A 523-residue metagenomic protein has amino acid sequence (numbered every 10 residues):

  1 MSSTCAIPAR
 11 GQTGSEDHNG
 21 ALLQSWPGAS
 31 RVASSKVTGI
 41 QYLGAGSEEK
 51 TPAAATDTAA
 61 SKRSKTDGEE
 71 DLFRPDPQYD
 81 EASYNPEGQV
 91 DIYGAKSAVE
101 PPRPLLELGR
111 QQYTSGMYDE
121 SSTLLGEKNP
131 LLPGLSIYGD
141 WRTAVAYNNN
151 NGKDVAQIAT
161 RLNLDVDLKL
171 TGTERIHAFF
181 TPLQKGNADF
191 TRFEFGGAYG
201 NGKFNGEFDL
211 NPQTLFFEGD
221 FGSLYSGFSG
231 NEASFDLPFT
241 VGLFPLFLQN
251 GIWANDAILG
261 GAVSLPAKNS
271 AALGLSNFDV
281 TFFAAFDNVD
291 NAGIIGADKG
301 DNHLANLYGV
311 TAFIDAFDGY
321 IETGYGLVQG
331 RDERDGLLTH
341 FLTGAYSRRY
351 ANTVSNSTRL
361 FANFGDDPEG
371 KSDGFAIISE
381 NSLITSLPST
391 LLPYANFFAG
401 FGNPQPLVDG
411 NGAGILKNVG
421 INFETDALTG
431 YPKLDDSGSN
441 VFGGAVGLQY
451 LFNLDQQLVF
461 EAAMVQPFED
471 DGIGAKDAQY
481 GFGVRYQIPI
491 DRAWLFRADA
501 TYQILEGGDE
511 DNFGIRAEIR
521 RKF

Functional and structural regions predicted by a protein language model:
S2-D154, T171: N-terminal periplasmic/intermembrane-space "pro-region" immediately following the signal or transit peptide
Q89-V99, K153-F283, I515: Outer-membrane beta-barrel channel domains
S121-I137, D167-H177, F221-L237, K268-D279 (+5 more regions): Short loop/turn motifs that connect adjacent beta-strands in outer-membrane beta-barrel proteins
G152-I158, F204-D209, G251-N255, D298-L304 (+5 more regions): Replace "Gram-negative outer membrane beta-barrel proteins" with "bacterial and organellar outer membrane beta-barrel
R161-N163, T214-F216, G260-A262, L307-T311 (+6 more regions): Membrane-embedded beta-strand positions in outer-membrane beta-barrel channels/transporters
P238, F244-G414: Signature for the C-terminal beta-barrel architecture of outer-membrane proteins
F313, E322-R349, V354-D366, G370 (+2 more regions): Outer membrane beta-barrel transmembrane domains
F482, I488, D511-F523: Outer-membrane beta-barrel "beta-signal"
